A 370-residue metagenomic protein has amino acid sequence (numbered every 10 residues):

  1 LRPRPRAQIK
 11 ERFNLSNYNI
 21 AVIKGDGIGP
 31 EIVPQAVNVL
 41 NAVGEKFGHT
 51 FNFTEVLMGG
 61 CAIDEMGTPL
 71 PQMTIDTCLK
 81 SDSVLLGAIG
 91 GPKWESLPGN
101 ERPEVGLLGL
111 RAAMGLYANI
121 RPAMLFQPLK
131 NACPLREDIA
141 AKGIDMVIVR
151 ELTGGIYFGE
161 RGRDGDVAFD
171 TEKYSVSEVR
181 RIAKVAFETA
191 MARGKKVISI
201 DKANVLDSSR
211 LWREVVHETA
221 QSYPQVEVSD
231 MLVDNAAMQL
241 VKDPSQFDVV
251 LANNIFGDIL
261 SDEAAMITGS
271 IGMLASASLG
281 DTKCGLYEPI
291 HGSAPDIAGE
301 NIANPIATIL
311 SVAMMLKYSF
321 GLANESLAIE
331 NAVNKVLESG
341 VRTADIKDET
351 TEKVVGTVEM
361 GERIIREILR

Functional and structural regions predicted by a protein language model:
L1-N14: Short, Lys/Arg-enriched N-terminal segments with co-localized hydrophobic residues within the first ~10-30 amino acids
A21-N38, V43-G44, D164-D234, Q246: Glycine-rich phosphate/diphosphate-binding loop of Rossmann-like nucleotide-binding domains
D26-G29, D82, V149, A186 (+4 more regions): Buried hydrophobic positions in well-ordered alpha/beta secondary-structure cores of metabolic enzymes
G48-Q72, M238-L240: N-terminal beta-loop-helix "entrance" segment that forms/cooperates in small-molecule cofactor or anionic ligand
G60-I63, V241-V341: Glycine-rich phosphate/nucleotide-binding loop
D64-F169, I255-G257: N-terminal glycine-rich phosphate/adenylate-binding segment common to multiple enzyme folds
T153-R193, V197, A203-V205, Y223 (+2 more regions): Glycine-rich phosphate/pyrophosphate-binding loop and the adjoining helix
N204, W212-R213, T219-G272, I368: Accessory "access/gating" subregions that flank catalytic or transport cores
